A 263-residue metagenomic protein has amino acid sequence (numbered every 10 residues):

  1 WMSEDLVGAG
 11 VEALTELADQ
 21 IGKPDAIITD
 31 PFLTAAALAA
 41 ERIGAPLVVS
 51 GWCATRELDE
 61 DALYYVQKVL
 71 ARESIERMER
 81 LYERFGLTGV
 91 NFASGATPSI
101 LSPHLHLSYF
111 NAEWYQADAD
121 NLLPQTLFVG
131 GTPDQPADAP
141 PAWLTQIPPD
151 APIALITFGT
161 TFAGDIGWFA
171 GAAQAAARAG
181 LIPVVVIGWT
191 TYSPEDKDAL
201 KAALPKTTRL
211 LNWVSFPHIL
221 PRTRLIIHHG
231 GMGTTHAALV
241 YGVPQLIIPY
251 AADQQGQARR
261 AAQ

Functional and structural regions predicted by a protein language model:
W1-I153, F158-I182, E195: Nucleotide-sugar-dependent glycosyltransferase catalytic domains
A26-T29, L211-R260: A donor-sugar binding/catalytic signature common to diverse glycosyltransferases and related nucleotide-sugar
C53, W189-T190, A251: Residues in the short beta-alpha loop(s) of Rossmann-like NAD(P)-binding domains
D59-E60, E195-D196, L239, Q257-A258: Short Asp/Glu-rich motifs
Y65-K68, K201-P205, L246, Q263: Short, hinge-like loop/turn segments at secondary-structure boundaries
G171-R209: Catalytic donor nucleotide-activated moiety binding site of glycosyltransferases and closely related
